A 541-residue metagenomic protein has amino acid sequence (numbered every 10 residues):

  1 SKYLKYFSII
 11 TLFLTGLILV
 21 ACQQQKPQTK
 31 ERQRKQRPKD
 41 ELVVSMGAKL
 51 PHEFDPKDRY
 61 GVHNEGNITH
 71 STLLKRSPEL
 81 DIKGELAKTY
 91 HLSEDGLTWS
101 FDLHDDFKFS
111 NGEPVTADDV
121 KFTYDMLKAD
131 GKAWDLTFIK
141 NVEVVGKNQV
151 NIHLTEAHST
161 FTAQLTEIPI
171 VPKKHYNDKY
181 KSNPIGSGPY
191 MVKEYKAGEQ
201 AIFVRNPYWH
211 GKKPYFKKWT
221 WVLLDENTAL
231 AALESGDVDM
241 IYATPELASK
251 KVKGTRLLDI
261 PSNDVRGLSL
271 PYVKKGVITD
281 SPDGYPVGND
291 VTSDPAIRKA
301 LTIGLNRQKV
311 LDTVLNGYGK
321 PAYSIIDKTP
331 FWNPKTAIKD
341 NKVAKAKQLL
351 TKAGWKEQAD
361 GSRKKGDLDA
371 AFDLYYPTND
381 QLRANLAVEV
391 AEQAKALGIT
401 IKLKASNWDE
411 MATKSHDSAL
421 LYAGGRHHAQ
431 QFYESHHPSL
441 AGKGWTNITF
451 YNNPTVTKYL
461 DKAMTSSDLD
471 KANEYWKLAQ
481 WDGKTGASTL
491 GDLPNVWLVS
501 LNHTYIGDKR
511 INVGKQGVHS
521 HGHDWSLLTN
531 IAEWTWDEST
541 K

Functional and structural regions predicted by a protein language model:
L19-A21: C-terminal motif of bacterial Sec signal peptides marking the signal peptidase cleavage site
S45-E94, D125, I185: N-terminal lobe/hinge region of extracytoplasmic solute-binding protein
S77, A157, A163-K218, N227-T228 (+4 more regions): Gly/Pro-rich hinge or "lid" segments in bacterial periplasmic/extracellular proteins
K88-G131, V145, N151, A232 (+1 more regions): Aromatic- and charge-enriched surface segment that lines or borders ligand/interaction sites
H91, D95, W134-H175: Surface-exposed binding/hinge segments that line and control ligand-binding clefts or catalytic entry sites
T116-T123, G188-P189, K217-K218, N263-Y323 (+4 more regions): Alpha-helical secondary-structure segments
Q200, R205, T302-P334, I338 (+3 more regions): Detector for C-terminal structural segments
P207-K251, T400-K402: Ligand-site clamp/hinge motif
